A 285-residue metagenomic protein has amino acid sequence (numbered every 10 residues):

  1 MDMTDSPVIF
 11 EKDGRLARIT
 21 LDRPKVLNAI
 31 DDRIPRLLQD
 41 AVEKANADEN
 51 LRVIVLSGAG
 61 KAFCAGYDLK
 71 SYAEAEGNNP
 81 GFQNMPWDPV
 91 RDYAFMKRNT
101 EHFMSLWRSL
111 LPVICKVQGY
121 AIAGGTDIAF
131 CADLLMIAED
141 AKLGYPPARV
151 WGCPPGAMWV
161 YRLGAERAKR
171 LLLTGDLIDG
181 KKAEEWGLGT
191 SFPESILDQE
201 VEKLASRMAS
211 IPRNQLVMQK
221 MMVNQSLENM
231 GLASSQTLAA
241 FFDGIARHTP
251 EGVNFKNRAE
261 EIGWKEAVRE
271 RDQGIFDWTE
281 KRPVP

Functional and structural regions predicted by a protein language model:
M1-A59, V284-P285: Conserved CoA-thioester-binding segment of acyl-CoA-metabolizing enzymes
M1-G14, D179-G180, S210-P285: C-terminal alpha-helix plus adjacent terminal tail
I19, R23, L37-L38, L56 (+5 more regions): Terminal peptide-recognition signature
R33-L37, R98, S105, E200 (+2 more regions): Charged catalytic carboxylate motif
G58-E101, G263-E266: Glycine- (often His-adjacent) and acidic-residue-rich active-site loop that binds/positions the CoA thioester
K61-C64, I122, V223-S226: Short, active-site-adjacent cap segments at secondary-structure transitions
M104-L216: Crotonase-fold acyl-CoA enzyme core
